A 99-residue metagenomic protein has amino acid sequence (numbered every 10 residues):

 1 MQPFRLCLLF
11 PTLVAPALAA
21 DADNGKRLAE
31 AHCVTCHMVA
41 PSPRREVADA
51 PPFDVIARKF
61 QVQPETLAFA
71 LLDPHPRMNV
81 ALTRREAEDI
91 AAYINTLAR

Functional and structural regions predicted by a protein language model:
Q2-F10: Sec-dependent signal peptide recognition, specifically the positively charged N-region followed immediately by
T12-L28: Electrostatic cytochrome c docking/interface patches
N24, L28, T66, D89-A92: Extracytoplasmic/secreted proteins, especially bacterial periplasmic and envelope-associated proteins
K26, P41-A68: Gly/Gly-Pro-rich "capping" loops immediately C-terminal to redox-active cysteine motifs in periplasmic/lumenal
E30-A40, I90: The canonical Cys-X-X-Cys-His
Q61-A81: Short Fe-S-cluster ligation motifs
V80-R99: C-terminal capping alpha-helices of c-type cytochrome domains
